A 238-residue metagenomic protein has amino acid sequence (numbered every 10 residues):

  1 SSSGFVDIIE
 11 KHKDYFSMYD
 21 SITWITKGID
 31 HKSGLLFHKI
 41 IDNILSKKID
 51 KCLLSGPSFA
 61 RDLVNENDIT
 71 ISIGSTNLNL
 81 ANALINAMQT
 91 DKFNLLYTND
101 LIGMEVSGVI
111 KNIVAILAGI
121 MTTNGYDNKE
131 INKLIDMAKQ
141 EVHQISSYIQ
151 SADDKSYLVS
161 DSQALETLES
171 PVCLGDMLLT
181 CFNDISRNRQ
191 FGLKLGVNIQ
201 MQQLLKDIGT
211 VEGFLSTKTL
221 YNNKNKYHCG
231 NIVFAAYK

Functional and structural regions predicted by a protein language model:
S1, W24, I116, T180: Redox-cofactor binding/interface segments in oxidoreductases and associated redox assembly factors
S2-D68, L84-N86: Rossmann-like NAD(P)(H) cofactor-binding subdomain of soluble oxidoreductases
F5, D30, G34, H38 (+11 more regions): Generic structural signal for well-ordered, non-membrane alpha-helical segments in soluble metabolic enzymes
D7-E10, K39, N43, N86 (+4 more regions): Charged/polar, solvent-exposed surface patches and flexible loops
Y15, I40-D50, D68-E166: Internal alpha-helical scaffold of NAD(P)-dependent oxidoreductase catalytic cores
W24, L54, S58, T90 (+2 more regions): Residue-level signal for pocket-adjacent positions within structured domains
I29, S55-F59, N77, N99-G103 (+4 more regions): Glycine-rich beta-alpha junction loops
K111, A118-T122, Y126, S147-K238: NAD(P)-dependent Rossmann-like dehydrogenase/reductase catalytic/cofactor-binding core
